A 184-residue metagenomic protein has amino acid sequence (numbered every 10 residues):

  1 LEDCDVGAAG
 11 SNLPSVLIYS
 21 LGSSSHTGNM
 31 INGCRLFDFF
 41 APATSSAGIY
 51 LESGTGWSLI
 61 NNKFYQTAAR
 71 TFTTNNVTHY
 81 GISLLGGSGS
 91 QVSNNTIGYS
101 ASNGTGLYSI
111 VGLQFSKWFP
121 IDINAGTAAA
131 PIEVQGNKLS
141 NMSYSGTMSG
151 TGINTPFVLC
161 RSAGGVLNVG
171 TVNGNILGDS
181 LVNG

Functional and structural regions predicted by a protein language model:
L1-A9, S25-F40, T55-R70, S88-N103 (+3 more regions): Right-handed parallel beta-helix
A9-S23, F40-S53, F72-L85, G106-G126 (+1 more regions): Extracellular beta-strand/beta-solenoid scaffold signature
